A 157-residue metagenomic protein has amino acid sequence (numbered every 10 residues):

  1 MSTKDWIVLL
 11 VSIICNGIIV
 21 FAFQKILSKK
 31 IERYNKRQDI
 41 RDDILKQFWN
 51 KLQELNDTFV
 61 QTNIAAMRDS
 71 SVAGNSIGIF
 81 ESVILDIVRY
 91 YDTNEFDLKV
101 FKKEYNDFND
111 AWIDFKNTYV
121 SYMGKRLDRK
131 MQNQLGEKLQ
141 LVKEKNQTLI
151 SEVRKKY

Functional and structural regions predicted by a protein language model:
M1-E32: Membrane-embedded hydrophobic alpha-helical segments
F21-Y157: Conserved non-transmembrane functional hotspots
